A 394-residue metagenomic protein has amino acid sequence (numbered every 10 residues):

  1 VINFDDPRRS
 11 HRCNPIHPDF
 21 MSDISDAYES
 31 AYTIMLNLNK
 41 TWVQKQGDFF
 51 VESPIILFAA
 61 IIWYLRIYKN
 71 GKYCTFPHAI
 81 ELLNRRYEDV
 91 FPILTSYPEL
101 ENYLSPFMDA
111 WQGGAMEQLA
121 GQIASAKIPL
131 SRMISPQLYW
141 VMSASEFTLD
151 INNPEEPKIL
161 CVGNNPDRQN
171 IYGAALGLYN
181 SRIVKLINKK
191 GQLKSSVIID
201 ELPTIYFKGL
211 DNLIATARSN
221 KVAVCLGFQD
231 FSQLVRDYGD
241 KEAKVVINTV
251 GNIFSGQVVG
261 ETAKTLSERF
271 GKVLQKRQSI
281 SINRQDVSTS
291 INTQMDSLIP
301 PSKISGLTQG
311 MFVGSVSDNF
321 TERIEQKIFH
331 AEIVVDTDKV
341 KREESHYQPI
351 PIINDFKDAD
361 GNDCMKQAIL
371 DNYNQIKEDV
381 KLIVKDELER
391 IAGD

Functional and structural regions predicted by a protein language model:
V1-V222, D237-Y238, S302-T308, F312-E322 (+2 more regions): P-loop NTPase motor domains
N165-R168, T204, Q229-S232, V259-E261 (+2 more regions): Short, glycine-/Ser/Thr-/acidic-enriched flexible segments
I214-T216, N220-V316: Conserved ATP-driven motor cores of ASCE-family P-loop NTPases powering translocation/secretion/packaging/pilus
A331-V335: A composition-biased, non-transmembrane "mature-region" signal
